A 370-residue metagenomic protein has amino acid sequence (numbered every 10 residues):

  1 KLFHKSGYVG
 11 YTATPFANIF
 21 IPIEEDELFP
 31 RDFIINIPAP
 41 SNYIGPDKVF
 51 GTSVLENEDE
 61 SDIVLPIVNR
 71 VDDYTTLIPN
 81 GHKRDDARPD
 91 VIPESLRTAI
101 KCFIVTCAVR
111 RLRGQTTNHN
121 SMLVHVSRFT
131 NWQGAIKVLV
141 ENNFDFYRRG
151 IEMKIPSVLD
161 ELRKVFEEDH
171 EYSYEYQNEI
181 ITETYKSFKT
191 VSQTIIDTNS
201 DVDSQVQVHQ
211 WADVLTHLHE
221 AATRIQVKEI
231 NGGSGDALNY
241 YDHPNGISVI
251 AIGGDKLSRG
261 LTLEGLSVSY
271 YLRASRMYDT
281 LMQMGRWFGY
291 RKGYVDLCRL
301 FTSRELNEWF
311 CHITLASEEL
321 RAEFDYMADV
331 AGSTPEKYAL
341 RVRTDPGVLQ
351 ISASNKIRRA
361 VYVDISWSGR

Functional and structural regions predicted by a protein language model:
K1, Q115-V249: Conserved C-terminal RecA-like helicase domain
K1-R113, S121, I155-H170: Conserved P-loop NTPase catalytic core
L2, Q226-E308: Conserved RecA-like P-loop NTPase helicase motor core
K5-V9, P15-A17, E27, R31-N36 (+6 more regions): Beta-sheet entry/capping signal
T14-N18, S41-I44, R128-N131, L257-S258 (+2 more regions): Conserved nucleotide-binding/hydrolysis micro-motifs of P-loop NTPases
F20-F33, F50-N57, K137-Y147, P244 (+5 more regions): Short secondary-structure boundary/capping segments
R70, T75-I78, V295-D345, Q350: Conserved catalytic alpha/beta cores of large enzymes that bind or transform nucleotide phosphates and polynucleotides
K83-R113, H119, S127-T130, E319-R370: C-terminal catalytic or substrate-handling cores of phosphate/nucleotide- and metal-cofactor-dependent proteins acting
